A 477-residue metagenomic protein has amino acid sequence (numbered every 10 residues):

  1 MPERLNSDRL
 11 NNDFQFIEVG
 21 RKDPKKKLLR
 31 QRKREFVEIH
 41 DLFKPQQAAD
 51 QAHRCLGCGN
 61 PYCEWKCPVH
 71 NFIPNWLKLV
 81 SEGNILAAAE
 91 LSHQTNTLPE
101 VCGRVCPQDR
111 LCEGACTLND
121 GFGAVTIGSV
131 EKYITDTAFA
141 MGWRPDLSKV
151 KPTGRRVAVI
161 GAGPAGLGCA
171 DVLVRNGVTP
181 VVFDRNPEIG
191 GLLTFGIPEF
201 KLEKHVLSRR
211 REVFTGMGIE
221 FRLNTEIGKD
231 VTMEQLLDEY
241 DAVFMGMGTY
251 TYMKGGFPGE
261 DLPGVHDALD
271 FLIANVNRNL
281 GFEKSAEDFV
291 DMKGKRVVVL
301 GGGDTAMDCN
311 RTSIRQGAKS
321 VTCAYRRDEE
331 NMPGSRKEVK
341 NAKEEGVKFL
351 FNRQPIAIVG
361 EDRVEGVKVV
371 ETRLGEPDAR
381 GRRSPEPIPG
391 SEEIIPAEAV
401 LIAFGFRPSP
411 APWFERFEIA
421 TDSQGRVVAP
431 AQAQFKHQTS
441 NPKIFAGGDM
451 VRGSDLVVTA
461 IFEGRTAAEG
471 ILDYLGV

Functional and structural regions predicted by a protein language model:
M1-K26, H40, K44-Y62: Long, charged N-terminal interaction/targeting segments
I17-D41, H70-E82, L91-H93, D120 (+8 more regions): Beta1-alpha1 glycine-rich phosphate/pyrophosphate-binding loop at the start of Rossmann-like nucleotide-binding domains
L42-P61, I85-L111: Immediate flanking context of iron-sulfur cluster ligation sites
K44, G216-L237, F282-F289, N352-E398: A structured beta-alpha segment of the ubiquitous adenosine-cofactor-binding alpha/beta core
W76, E100-R104, D109-I160, N176 (+3 more regions): FAD-binding core/adjacent interface of flavoenzyme oxidoreductases
D261-G294, P377-S454: FAD-site-proximal beta/loop scaffold in flavoenzymes
V290-R327, S384, E393-A399, F406 (+3 more regions): Long hydrophobic segments that form regular secondary structure
C309, M450-V477: A conserved FAD-binding loop/helix module that cradles the flavin
